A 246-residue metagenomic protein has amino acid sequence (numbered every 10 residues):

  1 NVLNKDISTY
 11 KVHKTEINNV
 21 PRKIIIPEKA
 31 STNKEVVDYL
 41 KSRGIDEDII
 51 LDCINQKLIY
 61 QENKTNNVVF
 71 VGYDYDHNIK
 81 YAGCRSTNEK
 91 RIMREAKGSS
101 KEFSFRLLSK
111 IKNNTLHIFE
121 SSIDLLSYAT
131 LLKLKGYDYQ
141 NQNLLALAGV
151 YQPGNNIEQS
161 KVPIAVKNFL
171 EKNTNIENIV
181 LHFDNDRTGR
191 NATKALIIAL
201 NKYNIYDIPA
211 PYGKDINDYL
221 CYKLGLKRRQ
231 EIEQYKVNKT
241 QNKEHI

Functional and structural regions predicted by a protein language model:
N1-K5: N-terminal structured subdomain of primase-like DNA metabolism proteins
I7-K11: Short, charged amphipathic alpha-helical surface segments
V12-R106, K110: Basic, glycine-enriched DNA-binding surface that flanks or lies within the catalytic cores of DNA
L40, F70, H77, E120 (+3 more regions): Terminal peptide-recognition signature
K112-H117, N178-I179: Short active-site oxyanion
I118-I123, G149-Q152: Conserved mixed alpha/beta catalytic, RNA-binding, or beta-rich assembly cores of soluble enzyme, regulatory
I123-D124, A192: Acidic, divalent-metal-coordinating active-site segment for phosphoryl/phosphodiester hydrolysis, typified by short
T130-I246: TOPRIM fold recognition
